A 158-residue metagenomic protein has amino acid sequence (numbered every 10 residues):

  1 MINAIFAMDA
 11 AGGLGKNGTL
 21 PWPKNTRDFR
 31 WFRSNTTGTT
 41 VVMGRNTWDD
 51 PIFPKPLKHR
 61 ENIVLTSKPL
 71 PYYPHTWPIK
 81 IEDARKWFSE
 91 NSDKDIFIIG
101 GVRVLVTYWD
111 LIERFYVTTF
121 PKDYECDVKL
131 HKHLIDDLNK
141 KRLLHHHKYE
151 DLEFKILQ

Functional and structural regions predicted by a protein language model:
M1-Q158: Enzymes that bind and transform nitrogen-containing heteroaromatic metabolites
